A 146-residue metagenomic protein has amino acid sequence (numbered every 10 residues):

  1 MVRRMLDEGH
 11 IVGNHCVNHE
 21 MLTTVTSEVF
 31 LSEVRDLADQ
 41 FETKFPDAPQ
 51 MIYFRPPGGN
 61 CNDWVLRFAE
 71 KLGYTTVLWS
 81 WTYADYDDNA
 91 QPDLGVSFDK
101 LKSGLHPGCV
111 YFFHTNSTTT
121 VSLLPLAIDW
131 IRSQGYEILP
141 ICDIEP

Functional and structural regions predicted by a protein language model:
M1-E8, G13, V17-P146: Catalytic domains of cell-wall/extracellular-matrix polysaccharide-remodeling enzymes, centered on de-N-acetylation
